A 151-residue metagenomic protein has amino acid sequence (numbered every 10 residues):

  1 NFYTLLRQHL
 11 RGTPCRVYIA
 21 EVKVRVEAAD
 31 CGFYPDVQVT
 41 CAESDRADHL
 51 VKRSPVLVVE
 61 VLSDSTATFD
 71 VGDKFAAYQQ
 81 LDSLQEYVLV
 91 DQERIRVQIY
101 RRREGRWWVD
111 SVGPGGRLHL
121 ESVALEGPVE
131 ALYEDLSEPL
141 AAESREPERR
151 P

Functional and structural regions predicted by a protein language model:
N1-P151: Gly/Pro/Ser/Thr-rich low-complexity, intrinsically disordered segments predominantly at protein N-termini
